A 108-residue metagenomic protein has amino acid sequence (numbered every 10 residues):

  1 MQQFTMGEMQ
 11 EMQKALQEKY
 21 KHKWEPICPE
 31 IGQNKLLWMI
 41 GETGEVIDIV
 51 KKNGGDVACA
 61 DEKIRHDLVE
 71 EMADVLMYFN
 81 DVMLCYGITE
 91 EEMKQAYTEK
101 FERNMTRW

Functional and structural regions predicted by a protein language model:
M1-W108: Flexible "arm" and connector segments at domain edges
